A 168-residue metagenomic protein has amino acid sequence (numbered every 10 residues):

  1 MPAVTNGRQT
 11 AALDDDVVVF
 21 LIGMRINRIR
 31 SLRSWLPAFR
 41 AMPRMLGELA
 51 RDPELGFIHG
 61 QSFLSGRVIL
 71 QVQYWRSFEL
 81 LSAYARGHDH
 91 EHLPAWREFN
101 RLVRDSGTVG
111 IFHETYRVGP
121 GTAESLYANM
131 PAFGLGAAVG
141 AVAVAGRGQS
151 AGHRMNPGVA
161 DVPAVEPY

Functional and structural regions predicted by a protein language model:
M1-V68, L80-A83, S106-Y168: Short S/T/G/P-rich N-terminal loop/turn motif that feeds into the first structured element of a domain
Y74-R76: Tryptophan-centric aromatic hotspots in well-structured domains and transmembrane helices
F78-G110: An amphipathic, aromatic/His-enriched active-site/gating alpha helix that lines ligand/cofactor pockets
